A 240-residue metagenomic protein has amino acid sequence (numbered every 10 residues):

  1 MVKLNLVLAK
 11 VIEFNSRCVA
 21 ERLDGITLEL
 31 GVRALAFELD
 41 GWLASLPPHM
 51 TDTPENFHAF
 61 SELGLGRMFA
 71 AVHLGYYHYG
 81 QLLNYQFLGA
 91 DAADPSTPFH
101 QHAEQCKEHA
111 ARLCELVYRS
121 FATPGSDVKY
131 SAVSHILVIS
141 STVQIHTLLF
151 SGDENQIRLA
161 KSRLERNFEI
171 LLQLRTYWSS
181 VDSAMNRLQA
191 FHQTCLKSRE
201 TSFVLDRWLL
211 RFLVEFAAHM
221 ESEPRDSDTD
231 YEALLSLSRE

Functional and structural regions predicted by a protein language model:
M1-G41, S45, F57-F150, Q156-E165 (+3 more regions): Extended, leucine-rich alpha-helical cores of fungal transcription factors
A44-P47, T51, Y118-R119, L172 (+1 more regions): Helix-capping and short linker residues that terminate individual alpha-solenoid repeat units
P54: Short, conserved active-site entrance elements at the starts or edges of catalytic domains
Q101, S151, R158-E240: C-terminal, low-complexity intrinsically disordered regions in eukaryotic proteins
